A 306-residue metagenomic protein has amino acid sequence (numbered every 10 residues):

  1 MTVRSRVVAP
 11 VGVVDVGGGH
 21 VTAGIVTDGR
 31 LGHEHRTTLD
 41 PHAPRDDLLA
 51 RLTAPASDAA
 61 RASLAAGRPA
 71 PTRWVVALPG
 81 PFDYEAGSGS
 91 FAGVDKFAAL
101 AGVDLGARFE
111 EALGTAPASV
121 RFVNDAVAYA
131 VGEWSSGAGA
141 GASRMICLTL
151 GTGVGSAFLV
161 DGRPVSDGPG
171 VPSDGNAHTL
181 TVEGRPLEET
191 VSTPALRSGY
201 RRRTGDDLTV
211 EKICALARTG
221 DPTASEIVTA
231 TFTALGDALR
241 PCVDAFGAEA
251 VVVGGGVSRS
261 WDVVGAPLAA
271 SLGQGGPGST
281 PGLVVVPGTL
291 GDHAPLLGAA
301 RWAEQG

Functional and structural regions predicted by a protein language model:
M1-R73, D83-S88, F109-A118, W134-I146 (+2 more regions): ATP-binding/phosphotransfer module of carbohydrate and carboxylate kinases, centering on a glycine-rich
D15, V75-P79, V123, C147-G153: Short beta-strand segments
T27, L78, V160: A cytosolic small-molecule/anion-sensing beta-strand core signal
R36-T38, D95, G170: Residue-level structural signal for beta-strand termini and adjacent loop
S88-G102: A charged helix-plus-loop insertion that forms the helical arch/lid used to bind and gate nucleic-acid substrates
S119-D125: General beta-strand structural signal in soluble alpha/beta enzymes
A130: Acidic/histidine-rich catalytic cores of soluble enzymes
S156: Active-site histidine-anchored catalytic micro-motif
